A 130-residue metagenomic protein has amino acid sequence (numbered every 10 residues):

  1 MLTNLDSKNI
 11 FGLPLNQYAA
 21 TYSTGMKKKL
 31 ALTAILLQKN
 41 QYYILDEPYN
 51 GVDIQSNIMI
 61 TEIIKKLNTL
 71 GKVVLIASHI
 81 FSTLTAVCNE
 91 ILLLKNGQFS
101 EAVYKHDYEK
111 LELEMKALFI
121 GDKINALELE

Functional and structural regions predicted by a protein language model:
Y18-G25: Conserved ABC ATPase signature
L32: Hydrophobic anchor residue at the start of the ABC signature
Y43-E47: Catalytic Walker B motif of ABC-type/P-loop ATPase nucleotide-binding domains
I54-Q55: Helix N-cap at the start of a conserved alpha-helix in ABC-type nucleotide-binding domains
I58-L70: Helical segment within the ABC ATPase nucleotide-binding domain
S78-H79: H-loop/switch region of ABC-family ATPase nucleotide-binding domains
Q98-I120: Conserved beta-strand-loop-alpha-helix hinge in the C-terminal portion of ABC ATPase nucleotide-binding domains
